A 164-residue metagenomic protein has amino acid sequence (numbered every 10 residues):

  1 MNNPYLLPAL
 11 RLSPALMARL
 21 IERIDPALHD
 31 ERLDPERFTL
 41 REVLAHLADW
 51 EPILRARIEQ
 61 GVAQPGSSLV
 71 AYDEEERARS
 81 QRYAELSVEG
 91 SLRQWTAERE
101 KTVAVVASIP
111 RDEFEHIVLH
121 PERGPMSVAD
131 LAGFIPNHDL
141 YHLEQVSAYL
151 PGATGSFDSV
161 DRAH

Functional and structural regions predicted by a protein language model:
M1-L7: N-terminal export signals and maturation junctions of secreted/periplasmic proteins
N2, R37, R77-S91, E122-L131: Acidic/His metal-coordination segments adjacent to aromatic residues that form catalytic metal sites in metalloenzymes
Y5, A27-R32, S87-L92: Short helix-to-loop capping/linker segments positioned immediately adjacent to catalytic or ligand/cofactor-binding
L7, D30-E74, V103, I117-H164: Short, contiguous alpha-helical
P8-S13, L20, A78-E115, I135: Acidic/histidine-rich alpha-helical segments that form the ligand environment of transition-metal centers
L12-M17, I21-R23, A27-L28, P35: Long, hydrophobic N-terminal alpha-helical segment
L20-A27, G61, P65, I109-D112 (+1 more regions): A short secondary-structure junction motif
